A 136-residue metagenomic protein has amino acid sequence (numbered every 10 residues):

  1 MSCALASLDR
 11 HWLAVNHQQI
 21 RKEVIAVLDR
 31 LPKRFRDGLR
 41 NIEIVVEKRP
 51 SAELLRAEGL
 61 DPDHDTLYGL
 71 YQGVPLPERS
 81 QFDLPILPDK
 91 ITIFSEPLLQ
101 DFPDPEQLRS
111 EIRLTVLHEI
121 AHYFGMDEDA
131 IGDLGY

Functional and structural regions predicted by a protein language model:
S2-E111, Y123, D127-G132: Active-site rim/adjacent substrate-binding subdomains
E111-E119: Short alpha-helical catalytic segment bearing the HExxH-like zincin motif of zinc-dependent metalloproteases
